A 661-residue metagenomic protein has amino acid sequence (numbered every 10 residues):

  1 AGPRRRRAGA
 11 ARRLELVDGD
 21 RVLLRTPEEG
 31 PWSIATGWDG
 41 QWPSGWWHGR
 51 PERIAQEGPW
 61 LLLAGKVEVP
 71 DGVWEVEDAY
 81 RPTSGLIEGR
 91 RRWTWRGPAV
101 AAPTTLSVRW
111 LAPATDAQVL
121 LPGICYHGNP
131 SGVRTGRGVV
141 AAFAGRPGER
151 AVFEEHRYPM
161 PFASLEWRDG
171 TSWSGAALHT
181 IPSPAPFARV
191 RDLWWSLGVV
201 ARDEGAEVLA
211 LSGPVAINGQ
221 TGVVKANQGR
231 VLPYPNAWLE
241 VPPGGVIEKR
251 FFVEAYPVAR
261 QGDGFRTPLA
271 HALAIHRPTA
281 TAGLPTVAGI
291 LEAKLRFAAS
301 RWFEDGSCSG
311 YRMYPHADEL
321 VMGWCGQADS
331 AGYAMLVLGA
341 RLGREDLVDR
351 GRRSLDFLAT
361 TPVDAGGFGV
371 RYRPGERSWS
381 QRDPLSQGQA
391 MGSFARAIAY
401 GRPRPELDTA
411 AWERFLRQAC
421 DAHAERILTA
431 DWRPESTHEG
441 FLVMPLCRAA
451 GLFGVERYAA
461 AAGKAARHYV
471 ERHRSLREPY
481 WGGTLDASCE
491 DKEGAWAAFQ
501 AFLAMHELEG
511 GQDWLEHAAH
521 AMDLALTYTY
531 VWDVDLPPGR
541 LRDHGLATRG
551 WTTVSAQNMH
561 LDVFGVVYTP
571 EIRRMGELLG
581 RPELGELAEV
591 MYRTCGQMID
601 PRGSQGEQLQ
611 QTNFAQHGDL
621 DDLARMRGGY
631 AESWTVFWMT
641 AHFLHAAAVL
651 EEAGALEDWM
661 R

Functional and structural regions predicted by a protein language model:
L14-D18, L23-V246: Beta-strand/loop-rich accessory regions of lumenal/periplasmic or secreted enzymes, predominantly carbohydrate-active
W238-D263, A647: Short Pro-Gly-centered flexible turn/kink motifs
G245, A259-G323, R352-R353, F357-G369 (+4 more regions): Low-complexity, Ser/Thr/Pro/Gly-enriched N-terminal "stalk/linker" regions
L284-A299, G332, E345-A359, G388-M391 (+7 more regions): Hydrophobic core segments within long, regular secondary-structure runs in both alpha- and beta-rich folds
S300-M322, G366-Q389, T429-L452, E478-A501 (+2 more regions): Carbohydrate-binding/catalytic loop surfaces
W302-L320, Q327-A331, G339-F394, I398-E406: Aromatic-lined carbohydrate-binding/catalytic grooves of carbohydrate-active enzymes
D329-E345, Q389-L407, F441-E456, A497-Q512 (+3 more regions): Well-ordered alpha-helical scaffold segments within catalytic/enzyme domains
F453, R467-A487, L508-E509, D513-E632 (+1 more regions): Non-catalytic carbohydrate-binding regions of carbohydrate-active enzymes
